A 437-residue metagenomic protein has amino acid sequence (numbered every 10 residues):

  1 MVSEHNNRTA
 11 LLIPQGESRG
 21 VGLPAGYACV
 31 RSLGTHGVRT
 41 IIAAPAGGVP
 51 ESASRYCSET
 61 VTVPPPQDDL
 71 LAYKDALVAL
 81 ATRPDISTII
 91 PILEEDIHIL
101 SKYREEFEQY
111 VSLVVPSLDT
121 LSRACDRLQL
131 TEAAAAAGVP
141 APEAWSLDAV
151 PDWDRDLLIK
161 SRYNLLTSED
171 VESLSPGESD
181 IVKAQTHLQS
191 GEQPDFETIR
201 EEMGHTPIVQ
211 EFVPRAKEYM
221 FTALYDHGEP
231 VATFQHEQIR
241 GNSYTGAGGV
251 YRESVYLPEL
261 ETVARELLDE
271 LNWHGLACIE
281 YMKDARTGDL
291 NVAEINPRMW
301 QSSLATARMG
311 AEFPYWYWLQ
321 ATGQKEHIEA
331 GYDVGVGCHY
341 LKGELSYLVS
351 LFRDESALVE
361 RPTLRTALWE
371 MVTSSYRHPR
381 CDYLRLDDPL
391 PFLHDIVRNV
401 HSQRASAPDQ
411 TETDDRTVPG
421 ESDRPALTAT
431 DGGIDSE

Functional and structural regions predicted by a protein language model:
M1-V115, V400-Q403, D435: ATP-binding N-terminal substructure of ATP-dependent carboxylate-amine bond-forming enzymes
T9-A10, S87-T88, Q235, S374-Y376 (+1 more regions): Structural motif
A10, L100, A223, G288-R298: A short beta-strand motif that forms the metal-chelation/ATP-contact edge of phosphoryl-transfer active sites
R123-P207: Active-site nucleotide/adenylate-binding loops and adjacent lid/helix of ATP-dependent enzymes
T186-S243, V255-L260: Phosphate-binding site of ATP-dependent enzymes
E202-G204, E211, T245-R286, L319-A321: A long amphipathic alpha-helix within ATP-dependent nucleotide-binding catalytic cores
I239-Y244, G248-Y251, N296-G310: Glycine-rich phosphate/pyrophosphate-binding beta-alpha loops
L319-E437: Peripheral (often C-terminal) accessory segments that flank ATP-dependent C-N-forming ligase machineries
